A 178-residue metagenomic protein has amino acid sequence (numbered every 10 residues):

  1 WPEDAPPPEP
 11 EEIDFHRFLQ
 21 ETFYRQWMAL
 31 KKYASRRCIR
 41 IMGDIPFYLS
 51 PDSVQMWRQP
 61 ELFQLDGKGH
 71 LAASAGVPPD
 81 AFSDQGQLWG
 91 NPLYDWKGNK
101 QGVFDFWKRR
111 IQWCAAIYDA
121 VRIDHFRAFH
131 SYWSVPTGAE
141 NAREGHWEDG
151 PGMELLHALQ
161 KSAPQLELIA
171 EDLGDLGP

Functional and structural regions predicted by a protein language model:
W1-R25, Y48-P178: Alpha-amylase-like alpha-glycosidases and glucanotransferases acting on alpha-linked glucans and related
E21-Y48: Conserved, well-ordered alpha-helix/loop/beta-strand core segments that scaffold catalytic motifs
